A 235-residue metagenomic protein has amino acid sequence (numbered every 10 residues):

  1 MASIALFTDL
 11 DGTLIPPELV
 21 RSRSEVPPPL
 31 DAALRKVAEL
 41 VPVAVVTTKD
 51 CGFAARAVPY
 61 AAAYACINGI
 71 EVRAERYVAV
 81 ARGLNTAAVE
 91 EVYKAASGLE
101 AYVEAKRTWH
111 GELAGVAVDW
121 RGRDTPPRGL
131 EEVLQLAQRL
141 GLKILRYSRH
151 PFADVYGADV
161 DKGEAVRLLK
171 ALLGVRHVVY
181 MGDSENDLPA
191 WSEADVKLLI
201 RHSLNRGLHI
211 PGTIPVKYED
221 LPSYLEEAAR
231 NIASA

Functional and structural regions predicted by a protein language model:
S3-V20, V45-T47, W191: Asp-based phosphoryl-transfer active-site loop
L10, L34, E185-L188, L204-N205: Catalytic phosphate/metal-binding cores of nucleic-acid and nucleotide-processing enzymes, i.e., regions that mediate
L14-R23, H150-V155: Glycine-rich phosphate-binding "P-loop"
P17, E25-H110: Active-site phosphate-binding/coordination module
V43, Y64, V178, K197-L199: Short, well-ordered beta-strand core segments
A54-P59, P189-E193, L204-G212: Short loop/helix-cap segments at secondary-structure boundaries that form the rim of catalytic
L99-A194, L208: Conserved acidic, metal-coordinating active-site core of Asp-based, Mg2+-dependent phosphoryl-transfer enzymes
K197-A235: Asp-based, Mg2+/Mn2+-dependent phosphohydrolase catalytic module
